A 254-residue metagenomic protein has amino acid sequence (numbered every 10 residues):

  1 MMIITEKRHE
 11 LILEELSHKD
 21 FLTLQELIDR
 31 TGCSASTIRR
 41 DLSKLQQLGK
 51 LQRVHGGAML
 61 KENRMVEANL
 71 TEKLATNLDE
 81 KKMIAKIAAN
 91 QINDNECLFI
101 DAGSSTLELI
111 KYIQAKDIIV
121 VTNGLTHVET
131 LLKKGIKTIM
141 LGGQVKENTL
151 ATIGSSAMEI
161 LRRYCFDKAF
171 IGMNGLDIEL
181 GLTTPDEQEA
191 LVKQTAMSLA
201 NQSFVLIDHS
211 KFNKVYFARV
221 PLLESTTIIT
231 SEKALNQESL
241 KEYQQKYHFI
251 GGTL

Functional and structural regions predicted by a protein language model:
M2-L11, S17-Q25, D29-R30, S36-F99 (+3 more regions): HTH-adjacent hinge/linker in prokaryotic transcriptional regulators
I4, E14, F21-E26, Q47 (+1 more regions): Conserved phosphate- and dinucleotide-binding cores of soluble alpha/beta proteins, encompassing both enzyme active
I100-D101, T122, T230: Short beta-strand scaffold positions
T106-L109, K214-V215: Short glycine/serine/threonine-rich phosphate/pyrophosphate-binding segments that cradle anionic phosphate groups
